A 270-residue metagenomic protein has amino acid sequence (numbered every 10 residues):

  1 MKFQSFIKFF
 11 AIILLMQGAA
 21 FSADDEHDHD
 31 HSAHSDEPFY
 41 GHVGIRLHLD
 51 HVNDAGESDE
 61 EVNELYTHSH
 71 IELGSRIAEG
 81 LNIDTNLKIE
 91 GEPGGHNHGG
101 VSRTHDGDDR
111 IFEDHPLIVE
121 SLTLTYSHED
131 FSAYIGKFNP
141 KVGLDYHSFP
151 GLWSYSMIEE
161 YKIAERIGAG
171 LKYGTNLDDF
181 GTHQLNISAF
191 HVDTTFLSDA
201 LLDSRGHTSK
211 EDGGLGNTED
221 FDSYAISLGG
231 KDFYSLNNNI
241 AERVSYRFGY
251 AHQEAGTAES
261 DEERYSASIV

Functional and structural regions predicted by a protein language model:
K8-Q17: Bacterial N-terminal signal peptides
A23-G41, L73-I83, S127-D130, N176-N186 (+1 more regions): Short loop/turn motifs that connect adjacent beta-strands in outer-membrane beta-barrel proteins
D24-H70, F221: Short glycine/proline- and aromatic-enriched beta-strand/turn motifs that initiate or cap beta-hairpins
V43-H51, T85-I89, I135-K137, L185-H191 (+2 more regions): Transmembrane beta-barrel strands of outer-membrane/channel proteins
V52-S58, G94-H98, V142-H147, T194-A200 (+2 more regions): Outer-membrane beta-barrel proteins
S58-N63, E90-G91, I163, D179 (+2 more regions): Solvent-exposed loop/turn segments connecting transmembrane beta-strands in outer-membrane beta-barrel proteins
V62-T195: Outer membrane beta-barrel
E219-V270: Detector for outer-membrane/organellar transmembrane beta-barrel domains, recognizing the amphipathic beta-strand
